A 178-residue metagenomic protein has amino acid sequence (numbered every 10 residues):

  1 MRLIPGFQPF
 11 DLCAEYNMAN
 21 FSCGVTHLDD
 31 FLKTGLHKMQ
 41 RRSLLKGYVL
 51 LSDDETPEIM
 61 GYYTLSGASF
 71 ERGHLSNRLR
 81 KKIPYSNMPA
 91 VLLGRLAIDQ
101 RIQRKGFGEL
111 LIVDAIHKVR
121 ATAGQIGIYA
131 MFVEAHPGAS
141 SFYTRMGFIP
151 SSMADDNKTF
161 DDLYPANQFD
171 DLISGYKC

Functional and structural regions predicted by a protein language model:
M1-V25: Conserved N-terminal entry element of GNAT/NAT acetyltransferase domains
S43-S69, H74: Conserved beta-hairpin
Y62-R95: Conserved acyl-donor/pantetheine-binding loop and adjacent beta-alpha core of acyl/acetyltransferases and related
G94-R104: A short, internal acetyl-CoA/4′-phosphopantetheine-binding micro-motif in the GNAT/acyltransferase core
I102, G106-D114: Conserved acetyl-CoA pyrophosphate-binding loop and the N-cap/start of the following alpha-helix in GNAT-like
I112, H117-A135: Conserved GNAT acetyl-CoA-binding A-motif
G127-G138, S152-C178: C-terminal "cap" of GNAT-fold acetyltransferases
Y143-T144, F148: Conserved active-site tyrosine of GNAT-family acetyltransferases
